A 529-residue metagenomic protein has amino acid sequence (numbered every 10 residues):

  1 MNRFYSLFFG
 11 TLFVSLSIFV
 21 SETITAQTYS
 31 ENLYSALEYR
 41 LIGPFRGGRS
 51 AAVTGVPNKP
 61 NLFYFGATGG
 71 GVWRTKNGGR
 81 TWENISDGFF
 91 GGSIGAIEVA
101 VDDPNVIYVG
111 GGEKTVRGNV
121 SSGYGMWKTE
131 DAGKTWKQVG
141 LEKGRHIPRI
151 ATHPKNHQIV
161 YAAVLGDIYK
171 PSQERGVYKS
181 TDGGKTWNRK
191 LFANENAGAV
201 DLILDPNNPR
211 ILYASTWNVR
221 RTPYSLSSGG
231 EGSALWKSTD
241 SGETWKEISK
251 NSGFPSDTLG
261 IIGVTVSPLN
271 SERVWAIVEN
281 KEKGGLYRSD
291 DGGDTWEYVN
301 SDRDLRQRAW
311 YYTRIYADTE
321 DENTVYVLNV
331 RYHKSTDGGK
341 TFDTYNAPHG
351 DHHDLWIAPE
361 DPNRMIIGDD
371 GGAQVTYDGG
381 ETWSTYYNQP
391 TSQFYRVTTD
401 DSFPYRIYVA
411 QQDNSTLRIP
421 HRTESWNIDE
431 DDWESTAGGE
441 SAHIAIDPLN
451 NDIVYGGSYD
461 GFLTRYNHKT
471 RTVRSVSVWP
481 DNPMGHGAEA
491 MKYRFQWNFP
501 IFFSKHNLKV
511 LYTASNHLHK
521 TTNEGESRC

Functional and structural regions predicted by a protein language model:
M1-S6: Positively charged n-region of N-terminal signal peptides that target proteins for export
F8-S21: Bacterial N-terminal signal peptides
A26-C529: Beta-propeller blade termini and top-face loops
